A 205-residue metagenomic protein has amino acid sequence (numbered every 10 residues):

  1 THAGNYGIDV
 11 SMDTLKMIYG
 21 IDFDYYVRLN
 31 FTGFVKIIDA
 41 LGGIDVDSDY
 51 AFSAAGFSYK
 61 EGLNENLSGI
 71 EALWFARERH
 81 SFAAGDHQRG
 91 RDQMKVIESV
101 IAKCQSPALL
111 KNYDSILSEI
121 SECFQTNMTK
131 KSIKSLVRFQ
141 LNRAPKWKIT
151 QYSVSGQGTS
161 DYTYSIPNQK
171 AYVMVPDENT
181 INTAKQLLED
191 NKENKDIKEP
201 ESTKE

Functional and structural regions predicted by a protein language model:
T1-N5, Y19-Y25, R79-H87, C104-A108 (+2 more regions): Second-shell loop/turn segments in exported
T1-Y59, N127-T129, L141: Amphipathic, coiled-coil-like alpha-helical scaffolding segments used for oligomerization/assembly
G4-M12, V27-F31, G69, D86-M94 (+3 more regions): Solvent-exposed, acidic/flexible segments
D13, Y59, S68, I120 (+3 more regions): Short, functionally important structural connectors and interaction interfaces within domains
K16-I21, D39-V46, S81, E98-L109 (+4 more regions): Sec-exported extracytoplasmic/periplasmic mature domains
Y25-R28, W74-F75, T150-S153: Structural recognition of the beta-strand scaffold that forms the well-ordered cores of secreted hydrolase catalytic
T32-E119: Flexible, polar/acidic helix-loop-strand segments at domain edges
Q125-E205: C-terminal solvent-exposed extensions
